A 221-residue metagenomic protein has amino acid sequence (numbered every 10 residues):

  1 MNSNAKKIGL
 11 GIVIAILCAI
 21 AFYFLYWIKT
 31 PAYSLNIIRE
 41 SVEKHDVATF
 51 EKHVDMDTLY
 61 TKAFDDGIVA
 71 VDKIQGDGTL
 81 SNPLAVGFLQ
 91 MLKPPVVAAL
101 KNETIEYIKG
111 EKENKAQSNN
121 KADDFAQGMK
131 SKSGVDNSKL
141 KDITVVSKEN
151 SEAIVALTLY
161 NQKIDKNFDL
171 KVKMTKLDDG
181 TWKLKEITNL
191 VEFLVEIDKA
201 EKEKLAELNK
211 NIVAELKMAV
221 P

Functional and structural regions predicted by a protein language model:
M1-A5: Short, Lys/Arg-rich N-terminal segment immediately upstream of the first membrane anchor
K7-I8, E203: N-terminal cationic leader/targeting segments used for protein routing and processing
G9-I28: Hydrophobic membrane-insertion alpha-helices, especially the h-region of bacterial N-terminal signal peptides
T30-D46: Alpha-helical transmembrane signal-anchor/signal-peptide segments
E43-D72: Short extracytoplasmic
V69-I74, E203-A206: Juxtamembrane/interface motifs at transmembrane-helix termini
Q75-I164, M218-P221: Surface-exposed, charged secondary-structure patches
V135-P221: Low-complexity, intrinsically disordered terminal/linker segments enriched in charged and Gly/Pro repeats
